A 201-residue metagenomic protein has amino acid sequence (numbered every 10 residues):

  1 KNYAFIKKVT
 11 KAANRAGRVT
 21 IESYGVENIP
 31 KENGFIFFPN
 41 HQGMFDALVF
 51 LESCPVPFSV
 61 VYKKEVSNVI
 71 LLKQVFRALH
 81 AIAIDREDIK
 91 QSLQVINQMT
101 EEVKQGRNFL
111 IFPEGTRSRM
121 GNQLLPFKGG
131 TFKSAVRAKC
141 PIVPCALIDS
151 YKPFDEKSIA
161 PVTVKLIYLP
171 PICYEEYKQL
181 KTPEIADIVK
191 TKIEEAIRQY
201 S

Functional and structural regions predicted by a protein language model:
K1-K7, R15-G17, K31-I89: Catalytic core of membrane glycerolipid acyltransferases/transacylases, capturing the structured, soluble-facing
A13-N14, F76, E102, A135: A generic structural signal for well-ordered alpha-helical segments
A16-Y24, S92-L93, I148-S150: Short gly/ser/thr-rich secondary-structure transition/capping motifs
E22, G43, N68, V95-I96 (+1 more regions): Amphipathic coiled-coil/heptad-repeat helices and related helical stalk/stem segments that mediate oligomerization
S23, F37, V60-V61, L166-Y168: Generic preference for hydrophobic
Y24, V61-K63, D85-R86, P113 (+1 more regions): Thr-Gly-centered strand-to-loop micro-motif
G25-P30: Glycine-rich helix-loop-beta junction characteristic of Rossmann-like nucleotide cofactor-binding loops
L93-S201: Non-catalytic C-terminal accessory region of glycerolipid acyltransferases and related lyso-lipid remodeling enzymes
